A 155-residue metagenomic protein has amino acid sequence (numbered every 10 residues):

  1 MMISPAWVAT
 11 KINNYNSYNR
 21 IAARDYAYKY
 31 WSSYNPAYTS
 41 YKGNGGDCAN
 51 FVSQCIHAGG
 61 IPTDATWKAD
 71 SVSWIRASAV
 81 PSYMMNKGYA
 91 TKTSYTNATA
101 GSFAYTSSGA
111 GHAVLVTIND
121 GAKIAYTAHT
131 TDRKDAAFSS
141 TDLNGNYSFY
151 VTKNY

Functional and structural regions predicted by a protein language model:
M1-T39, N144-Y155: Intrinsically disordered, low-complexity, Pro/Ser/Thr/Asn/Gly/Ala-rich spacer/linker segments adjacent to signal
S4-P5, N16, P62-A65, T91 (+1 more regions): Serine/threonine-rich low-complexity intrinsically disordered regions
A22-S94: Secreted/periplasmic proteins that engage bacterial cell-wall peptidoglycan
P36, G59-I61, T99-F103, A122-A125 (+1 more regions): Loop/turn elements at helix/coil->beta-strand transitions in domains of secreted/extracellular proteins
K68-D132: ...with weaker cross-activation on analogous glycine-rich loops/strands in unrelated enzymes
I118-Y155: Active-site signature of cysteine proteases
